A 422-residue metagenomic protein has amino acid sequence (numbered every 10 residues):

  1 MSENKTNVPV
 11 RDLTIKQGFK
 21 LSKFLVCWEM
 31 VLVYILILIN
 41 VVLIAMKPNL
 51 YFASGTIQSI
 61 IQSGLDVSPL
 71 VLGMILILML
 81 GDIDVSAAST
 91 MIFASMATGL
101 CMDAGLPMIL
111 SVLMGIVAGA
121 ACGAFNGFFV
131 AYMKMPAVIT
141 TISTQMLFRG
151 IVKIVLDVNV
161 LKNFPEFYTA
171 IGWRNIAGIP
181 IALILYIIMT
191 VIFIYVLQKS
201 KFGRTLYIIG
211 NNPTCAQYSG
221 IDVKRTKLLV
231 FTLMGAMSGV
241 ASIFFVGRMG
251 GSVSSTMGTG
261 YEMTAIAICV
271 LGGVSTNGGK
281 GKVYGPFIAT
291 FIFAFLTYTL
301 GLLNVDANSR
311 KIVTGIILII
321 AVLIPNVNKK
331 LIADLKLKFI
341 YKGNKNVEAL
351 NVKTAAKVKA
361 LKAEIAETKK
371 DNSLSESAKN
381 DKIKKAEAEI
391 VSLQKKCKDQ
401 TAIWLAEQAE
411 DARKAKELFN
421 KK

Functional and structural regions predicted by a protein language model:
M1-I37, V41, Y218, D222-R225 (+1 more regions): Cytosolic-side transmembrane-helix boundaries in multi-pass membrane proteins
L32-I44, M74, Q145, R149 (+5 more regions): Hydrophobic core segments of alpha-helical transmembrane domains in multi-pass membrane transport and ion-translocation
I37-A104, F129-K134, C269-V283, I316: Single transmembrane alpha-helix segments in multi-pass membrane proteins
P48-S59, V152, L197, F231-I268: Inter-helical junctions in multi-pass inner-membrane proteins, predominant in energy-converting antiporter-like
L106-Q145, I288-A289: Alpha-helical transmembrane segments within multi-pass membrane transporters and channels
P107-V112, A121-N126, V130, A177-V253: Helix-loop-helix "hairpin" substructures at the membrane interface of multi-pass membrane proteins
M133, A137-S200, T226-L229, R248-G258 (+2 more regions): Transmembrane helix-bundle core of multi-pass membrane transporters and related energy-transducing complexes
S238, M249, V253-I312: Transmembrane alpha-helical segments in multi-pass inner-membrane proteins
